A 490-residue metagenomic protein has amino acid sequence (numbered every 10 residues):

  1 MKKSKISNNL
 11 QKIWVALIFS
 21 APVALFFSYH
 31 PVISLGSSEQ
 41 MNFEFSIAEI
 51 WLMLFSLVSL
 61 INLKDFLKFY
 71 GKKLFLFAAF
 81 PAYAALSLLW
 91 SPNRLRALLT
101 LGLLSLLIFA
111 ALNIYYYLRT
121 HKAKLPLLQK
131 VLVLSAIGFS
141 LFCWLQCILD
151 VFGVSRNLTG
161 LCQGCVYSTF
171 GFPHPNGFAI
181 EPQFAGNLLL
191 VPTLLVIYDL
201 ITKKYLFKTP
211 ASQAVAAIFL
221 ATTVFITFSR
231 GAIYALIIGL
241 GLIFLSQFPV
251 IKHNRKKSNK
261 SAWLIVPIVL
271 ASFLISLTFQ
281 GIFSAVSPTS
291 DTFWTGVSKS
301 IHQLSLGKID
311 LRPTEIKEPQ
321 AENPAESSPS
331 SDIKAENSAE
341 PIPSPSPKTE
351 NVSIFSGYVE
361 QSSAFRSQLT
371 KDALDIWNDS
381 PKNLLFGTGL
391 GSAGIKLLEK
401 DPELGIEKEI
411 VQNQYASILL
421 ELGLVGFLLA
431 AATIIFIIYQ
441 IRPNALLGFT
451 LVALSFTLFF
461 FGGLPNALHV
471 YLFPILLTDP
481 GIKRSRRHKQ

Functional and structural regions predicted by a protein language model:
M1-Q11, K257-S261, I268-A271, Y439-N444 (+1 more regions): A juxtamembrane structural motif centered on a specific transmembrane helix
K2-I61, L86-W90: N-terminal signal-anchor transmembrane segment
K73-F80, R94-Y117, L127-V131, A136: Aromatic-anchored transmembrane helix interface
A82-L88, P126-Q163, S168-G171, G177-P267 (+2 more regions): Alpha-helical transmembrane segments of multi-pass inner-membrane proteins
L141, L145-D150, F244-G357, I376-K382: A membrane-periplasm/extracellular boundary helix in multi-pass inner-membrane enzymes that assemble envelope glycans
L240-I243, L447-F459, G463-Q490: Transmembrane alpha-helices of multi-pass inner-membrane enzymes
G241, L245-P249, I418-A453: Hydrophobic transmembrane alpha-helices and their immediate junctions
I354-L422: Long extracytoplasmic/lumenal interhelical loops at the membrane interface of multi-pass membrane proteins
